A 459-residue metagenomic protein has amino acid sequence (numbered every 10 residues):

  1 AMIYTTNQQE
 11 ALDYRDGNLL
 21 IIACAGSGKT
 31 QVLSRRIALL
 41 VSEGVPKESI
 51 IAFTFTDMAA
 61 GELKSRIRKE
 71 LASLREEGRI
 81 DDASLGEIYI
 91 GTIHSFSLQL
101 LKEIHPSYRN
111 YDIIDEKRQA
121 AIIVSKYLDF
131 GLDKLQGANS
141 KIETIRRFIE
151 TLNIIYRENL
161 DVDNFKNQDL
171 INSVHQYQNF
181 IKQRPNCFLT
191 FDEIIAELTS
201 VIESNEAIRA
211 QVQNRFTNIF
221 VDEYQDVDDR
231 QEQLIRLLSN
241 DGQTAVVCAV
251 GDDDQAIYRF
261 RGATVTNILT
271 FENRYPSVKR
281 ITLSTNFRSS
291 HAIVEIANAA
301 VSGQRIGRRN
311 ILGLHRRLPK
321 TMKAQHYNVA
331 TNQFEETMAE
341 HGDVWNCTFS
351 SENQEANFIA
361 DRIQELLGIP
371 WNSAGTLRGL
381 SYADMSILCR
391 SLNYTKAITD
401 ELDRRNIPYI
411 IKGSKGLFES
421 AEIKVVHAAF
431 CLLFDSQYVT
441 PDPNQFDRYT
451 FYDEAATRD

Functional and structural regions predicted by a protein language model:
A1-S107, A210, N353: P-loop NTPase Walker
M2-D13, G17-I22, A59, Y89 (+3 more regions): Conserved helicase NTPase motor core
Y14-R15, A83-E87, H105-D192, F216 (+5 more regions): ATP-hydrolysis module of ASCE/P-loop NTPase motor domains, specifically the Walker B Asp-Glu catalytic pair
G17, V45-S49, S84-E87, Q243-A245 (+5 more regions): Short glycine-/polar-rich loops that comprise or flank the Walker A/P-loop and associated switch/sensor motifs
S27-T30, S277-K279, T285-I407, F434-Q437: Helicase P-loop NTPase motor core
R36, E62-E70, F96-L100, I122-K126 (+8 more regions): Alpha-helical scaffold elements adjacent to nucleotide-binding pockets in ATP/GTP-utilizing enzyme cores
A245, R274-Y275, A339, G379-D459: ATPase/helicase motor core of nucleic-acid motors
